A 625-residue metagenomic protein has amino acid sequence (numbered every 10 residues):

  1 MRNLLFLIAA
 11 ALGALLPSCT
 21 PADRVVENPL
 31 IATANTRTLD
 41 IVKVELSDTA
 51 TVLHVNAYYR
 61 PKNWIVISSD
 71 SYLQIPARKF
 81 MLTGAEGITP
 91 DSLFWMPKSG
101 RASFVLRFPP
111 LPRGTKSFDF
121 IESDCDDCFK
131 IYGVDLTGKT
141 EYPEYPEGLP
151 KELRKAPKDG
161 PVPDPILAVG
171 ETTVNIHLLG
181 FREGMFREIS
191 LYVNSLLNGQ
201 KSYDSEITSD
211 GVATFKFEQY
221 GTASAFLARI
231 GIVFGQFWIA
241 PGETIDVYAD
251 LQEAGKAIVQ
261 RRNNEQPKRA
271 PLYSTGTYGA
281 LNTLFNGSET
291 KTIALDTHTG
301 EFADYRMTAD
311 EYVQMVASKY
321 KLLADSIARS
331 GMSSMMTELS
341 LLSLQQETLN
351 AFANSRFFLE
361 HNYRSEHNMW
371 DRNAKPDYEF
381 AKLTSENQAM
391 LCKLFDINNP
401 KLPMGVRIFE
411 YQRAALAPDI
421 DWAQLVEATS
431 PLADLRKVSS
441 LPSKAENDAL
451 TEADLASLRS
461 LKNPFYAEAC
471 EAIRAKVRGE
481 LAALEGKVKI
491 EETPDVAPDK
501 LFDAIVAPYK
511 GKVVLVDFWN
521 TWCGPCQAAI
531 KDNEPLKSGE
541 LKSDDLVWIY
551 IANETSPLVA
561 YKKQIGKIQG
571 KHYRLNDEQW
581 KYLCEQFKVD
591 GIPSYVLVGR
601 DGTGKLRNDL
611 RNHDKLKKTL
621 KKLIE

Functional and structural regions predicted by a protein language model:
A50-Y59: Short, well-ordered beta-strand segments enriched in hydrophobic/aromatic residues
T83-F118, E122-C125: Short, solvent-exposed, Trp/other aromatic-anchored flexible loops in extracytoplasmic proteins
G133-M335: A non-transmembrane, solvent-exposed segment enriched in polar/low-complexity residues
V169, L251-K512: Oxidative protein folding and maturation machinery
K512-V513, I530-I551, K622-I624: Conserved helix-turn-beta segment immediately C-terminal to the redox Cys motif in thioredoxin-like folds
F518-P535: Conserved redox-active cysteine motifs that mediate thiol-disulfide chemistry, especially di-cysteine Cys-X(1-2)-Cys
S538-W580, E585, V589-I592: Conserved segment of the thioredoxin-like fold in thiol-based oxidoreductases
L575-K622: Thiol/disulfide oxidoreductase modules built on the thioredoxin-like
